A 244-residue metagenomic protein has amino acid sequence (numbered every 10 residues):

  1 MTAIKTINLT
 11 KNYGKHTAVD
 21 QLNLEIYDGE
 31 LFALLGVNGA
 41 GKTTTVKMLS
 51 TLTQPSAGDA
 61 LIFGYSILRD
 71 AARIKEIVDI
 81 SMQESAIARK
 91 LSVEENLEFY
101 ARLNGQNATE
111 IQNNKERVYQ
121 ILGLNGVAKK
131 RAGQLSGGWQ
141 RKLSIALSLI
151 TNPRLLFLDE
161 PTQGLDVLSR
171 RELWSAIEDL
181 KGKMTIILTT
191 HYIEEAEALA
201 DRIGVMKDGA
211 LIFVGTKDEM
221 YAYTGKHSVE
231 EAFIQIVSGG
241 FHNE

Functional and structural regions predicted by a protein language model:
E98, R102, T109-V127: Conserved ABC ATPase "signature" region
L156-E160: Catalytic Walker B motif of ABC-type/P-loop ATPase nucleotide-binding domains
R170-G182: Helical segment within the ABC ATPase nucleotide-binding domain
V214-G215: ABC ATPase "signature
